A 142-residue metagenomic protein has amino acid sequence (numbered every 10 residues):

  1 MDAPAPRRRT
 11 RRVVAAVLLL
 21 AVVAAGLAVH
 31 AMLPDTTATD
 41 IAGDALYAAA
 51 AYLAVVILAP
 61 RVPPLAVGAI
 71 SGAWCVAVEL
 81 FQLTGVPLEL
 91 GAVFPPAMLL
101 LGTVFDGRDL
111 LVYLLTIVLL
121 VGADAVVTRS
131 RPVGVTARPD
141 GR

Functional and structural regions predicted by a protein language model:
M1-P132, T136-D140: Bulky hydrophobic segments
